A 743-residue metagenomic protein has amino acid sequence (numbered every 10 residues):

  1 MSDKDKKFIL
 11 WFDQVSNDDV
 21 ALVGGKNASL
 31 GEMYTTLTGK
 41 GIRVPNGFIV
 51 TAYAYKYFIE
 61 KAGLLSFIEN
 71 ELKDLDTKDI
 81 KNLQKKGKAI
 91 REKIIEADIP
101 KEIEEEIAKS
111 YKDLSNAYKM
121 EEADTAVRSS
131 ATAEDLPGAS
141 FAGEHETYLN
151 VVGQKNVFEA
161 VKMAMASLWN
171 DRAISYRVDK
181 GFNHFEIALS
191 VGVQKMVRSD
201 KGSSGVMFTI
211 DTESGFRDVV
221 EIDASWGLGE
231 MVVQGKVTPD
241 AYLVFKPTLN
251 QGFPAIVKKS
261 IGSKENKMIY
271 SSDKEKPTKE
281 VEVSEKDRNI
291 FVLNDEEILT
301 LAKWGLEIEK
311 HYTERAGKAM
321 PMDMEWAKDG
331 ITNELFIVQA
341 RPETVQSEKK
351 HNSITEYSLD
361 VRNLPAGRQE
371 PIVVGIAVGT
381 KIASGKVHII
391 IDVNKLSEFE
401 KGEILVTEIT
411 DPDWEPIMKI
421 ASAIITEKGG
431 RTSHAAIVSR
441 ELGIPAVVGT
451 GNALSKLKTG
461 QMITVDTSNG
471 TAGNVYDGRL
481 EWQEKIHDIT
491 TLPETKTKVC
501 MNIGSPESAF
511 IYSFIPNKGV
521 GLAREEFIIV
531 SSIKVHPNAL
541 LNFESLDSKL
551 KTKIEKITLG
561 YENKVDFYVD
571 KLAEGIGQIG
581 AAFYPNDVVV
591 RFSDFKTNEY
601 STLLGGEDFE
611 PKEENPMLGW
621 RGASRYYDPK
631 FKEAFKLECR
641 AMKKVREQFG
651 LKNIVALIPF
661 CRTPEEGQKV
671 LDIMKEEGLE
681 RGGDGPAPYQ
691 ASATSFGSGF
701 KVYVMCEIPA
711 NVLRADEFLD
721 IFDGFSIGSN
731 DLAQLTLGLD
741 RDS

Functional and structural regions predicted by a protein language model:
M1-G192, N289-N294, L301, E309-T313 (+7 more regions): N-terminal beta-alpha lobe that positions the nucleotide/phosphoryl donor in ATP/NTP-coupled carboxylate activation
L72-L75, K85-K86, I107, V178-N183 (+5 more regions): Long, charged amphipathic helices and adjacent flexible linkers at domain junctions
E122-A126, A131-F141, Y148, E186 (+5 more regions): Conserved alpha/beta-domain cores
A142-S175, G202-D273, V338-I372, I420-E427 (+6 more regions): Extended active-site and interfacial segments that coordinate phosphate-rich ligands in large catalytic machineries
G143, G317-T344: Conserved metal-phosphate-binding beta-hairpin within the catalytic cores of diverse ATP-dependent phosphoryl-transfer
N150-A188, V281-I308, T313, E334 (+5 more regions): Amphipathic alpha-helical
V219-D323, A327-G330, R362-S384, D392 (+7 more regions): Conserved catalytic alpha/beta cores of large enzymes that bind or transform nucleotide phosphates and polynucleotides
E343-S347, I372-I404, E408-A523, F527-E544: Acidic, glycine-rich flexible loop/linker segments
